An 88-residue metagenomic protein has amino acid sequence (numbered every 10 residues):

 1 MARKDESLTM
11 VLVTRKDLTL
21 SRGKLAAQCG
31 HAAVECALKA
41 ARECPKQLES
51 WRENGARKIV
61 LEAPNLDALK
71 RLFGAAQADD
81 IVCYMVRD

Functional and structural regions predicted by a protein language model:
M1-D88: Positively charged, small/polar-rich N-terminal and surface patches that mediate targeting and assembly and bind
